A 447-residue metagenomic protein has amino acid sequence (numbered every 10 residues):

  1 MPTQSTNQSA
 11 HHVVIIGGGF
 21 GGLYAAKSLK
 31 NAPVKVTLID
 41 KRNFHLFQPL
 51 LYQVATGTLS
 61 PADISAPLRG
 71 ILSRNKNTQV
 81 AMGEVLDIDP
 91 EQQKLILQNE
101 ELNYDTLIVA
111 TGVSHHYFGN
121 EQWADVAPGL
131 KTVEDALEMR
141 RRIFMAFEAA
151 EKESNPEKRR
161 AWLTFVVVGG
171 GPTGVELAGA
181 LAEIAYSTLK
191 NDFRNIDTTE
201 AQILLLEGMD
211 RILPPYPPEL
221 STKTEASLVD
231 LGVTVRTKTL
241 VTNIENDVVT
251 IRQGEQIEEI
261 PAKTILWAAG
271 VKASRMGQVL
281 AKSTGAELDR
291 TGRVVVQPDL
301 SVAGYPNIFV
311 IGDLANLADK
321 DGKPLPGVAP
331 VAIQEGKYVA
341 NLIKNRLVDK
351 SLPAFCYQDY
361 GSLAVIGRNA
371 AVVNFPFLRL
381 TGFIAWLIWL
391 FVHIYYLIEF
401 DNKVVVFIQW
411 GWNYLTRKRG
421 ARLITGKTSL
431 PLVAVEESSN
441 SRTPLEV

Functional and structural regions predicted by a protein language model:
M1-V14, T78-V166, I184, E255 (+1 more regions): FAD-binding core/adjacent interface of flavoenzyme oxidoreductases
P2-M82, L86, F165, P172-Y216 (+2 more regions): Beta1-alpha1 glycine-rich phosphate/pyrophosphate-binding loop at the start of Rossmann-like nucleotide-binding domains
A10, V331, E335, A340-V447: C-terminal, flexible cofactor-proximal segment of oxidoreductases
Q48-Y52, N120-Q122, D319-L325: Short acidic, glycine/proline-rich loop/turn micro-motifs
Q79-D87, A182-P298, G304, L352: A Rossmann-like FAD-binding core segment of flavoenzymes
G112-H115, A178, V271-A273: Short glycine-rich anion-binding loops that position phosphate/pyrophosphate groups of nucleotides and phosphorylated
V126-S154, V248, E259-Q334, N341: FAD-site-proximal beta/loop scaffold in flavoenzymes
R159-Y216, K223, T234-R236, G327-I343 (+2 more regions): Rossmann-like dinucleotide-binding core of oxidoreductases
